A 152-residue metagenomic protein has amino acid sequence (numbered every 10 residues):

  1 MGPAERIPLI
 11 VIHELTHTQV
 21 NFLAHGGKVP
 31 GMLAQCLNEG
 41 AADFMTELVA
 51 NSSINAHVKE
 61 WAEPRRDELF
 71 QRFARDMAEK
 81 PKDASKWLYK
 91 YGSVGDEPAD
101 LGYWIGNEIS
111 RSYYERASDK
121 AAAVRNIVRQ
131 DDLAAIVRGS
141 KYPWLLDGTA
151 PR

Functional and structural regions predicted by a protein language model:
M1-V11, G27, L33: Short pre-active-site segment immediately N-terminal to the catalytic Zn-binding motif
P8-H25, E39-D43: Active-site recognition of the HExxH zinc-binding catalytic motif
L9, C36-G40, Y103-N107: A structural signal for well-ordered alpha-helical segments within the folded catalytic domains of diverse enzymes
T16, V20-A24, T46-A50, I54 (+3 more regions): Hydrophobic/aromatic-lined pockets within catalytic cores
H25-G26, E60: Short linear capping/connector segments at secondary-structure termini
K28-E39, G95-A99: Active-site metal-coordination segments of metallo-dependent hydrolases
M32-R72, D76, P143-L145: Post-HExxH zinc-binding segment in Zn-dependent metallohydrolases
A74-R152: Pan-zinc metallopeptidase signature
